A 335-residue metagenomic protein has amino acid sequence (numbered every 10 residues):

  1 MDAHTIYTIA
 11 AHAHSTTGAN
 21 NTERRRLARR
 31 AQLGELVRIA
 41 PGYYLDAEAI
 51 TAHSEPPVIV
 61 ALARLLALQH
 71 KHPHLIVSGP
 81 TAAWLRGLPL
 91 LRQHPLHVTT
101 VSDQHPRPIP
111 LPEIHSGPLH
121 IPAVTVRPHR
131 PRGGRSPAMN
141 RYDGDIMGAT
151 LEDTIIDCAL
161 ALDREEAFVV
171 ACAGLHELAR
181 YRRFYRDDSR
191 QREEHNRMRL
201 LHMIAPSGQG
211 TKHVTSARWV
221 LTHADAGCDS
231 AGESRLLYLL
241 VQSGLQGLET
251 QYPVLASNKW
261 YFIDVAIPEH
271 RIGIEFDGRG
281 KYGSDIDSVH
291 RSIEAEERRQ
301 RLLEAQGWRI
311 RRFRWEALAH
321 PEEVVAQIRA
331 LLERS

Functional and structural regions predicted by a protein language model:
M1-H213: Short gly/ser-rich loop at a beta-strand->alpha-helix junction or flexible surface loop bordering the NTP-binding
D2-Y7, H14-T22, A179-R182, R186-S335: Surface segments flanking catalytic/ligand-binding clefts of nucleic-acid enzymes
